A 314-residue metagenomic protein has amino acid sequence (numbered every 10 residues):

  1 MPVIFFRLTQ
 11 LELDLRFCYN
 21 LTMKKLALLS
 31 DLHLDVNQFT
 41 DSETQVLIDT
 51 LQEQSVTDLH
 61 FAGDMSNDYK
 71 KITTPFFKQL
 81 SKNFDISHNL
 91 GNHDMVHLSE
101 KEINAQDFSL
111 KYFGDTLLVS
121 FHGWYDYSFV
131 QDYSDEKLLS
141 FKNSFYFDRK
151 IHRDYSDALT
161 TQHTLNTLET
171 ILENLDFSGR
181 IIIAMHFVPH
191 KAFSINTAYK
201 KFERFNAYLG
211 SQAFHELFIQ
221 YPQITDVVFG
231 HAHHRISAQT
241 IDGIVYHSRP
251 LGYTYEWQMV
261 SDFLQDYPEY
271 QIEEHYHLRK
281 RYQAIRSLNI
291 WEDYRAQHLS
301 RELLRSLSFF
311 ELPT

Functional and structural regions predicted by a protein language model:
V3-K82, M95-H97, Y146-D154, T314: N-terminal active-site segment of His-dependent metallophosphoesterases
M23-A27, L110-S120, Y125, V130 (+2 more regions): Beta-strand-turn-beta hairpins that frame and shape the catalytic cleft of phosphate-ester-processing enzymes
L28-S30, L59-D64, S87-N92, A105-Q106 (+3 more regions): Active-site neighborhood of phospho(di)ester-bond hydrolases with catalytic His/Asp-centered motifs
H33-Q38, S66-I72, N92-S99, Y125-F129 (+3 more regions): Active-site environment of divalent metal-dependent phosphoester hydrolases
K78-S81, D85-S87, F113-D115, F193-Y276: Conserved beta-sheet core of the metallophosphoesterase superfamily
L98-F108: Glycine/small-residue-rich loop that forms an oxyanion/phosphate-binding "nest" at active or ligand-binding sites
S120-F177, F187-R204, E274-Y276, K280-E292: Active-site-proximal loop/helix segment associated with metal-binding centers of metalloenzymes
S248-T314: Metal-dependent phosphoesterase/phosphodiesterase active-site architecture
